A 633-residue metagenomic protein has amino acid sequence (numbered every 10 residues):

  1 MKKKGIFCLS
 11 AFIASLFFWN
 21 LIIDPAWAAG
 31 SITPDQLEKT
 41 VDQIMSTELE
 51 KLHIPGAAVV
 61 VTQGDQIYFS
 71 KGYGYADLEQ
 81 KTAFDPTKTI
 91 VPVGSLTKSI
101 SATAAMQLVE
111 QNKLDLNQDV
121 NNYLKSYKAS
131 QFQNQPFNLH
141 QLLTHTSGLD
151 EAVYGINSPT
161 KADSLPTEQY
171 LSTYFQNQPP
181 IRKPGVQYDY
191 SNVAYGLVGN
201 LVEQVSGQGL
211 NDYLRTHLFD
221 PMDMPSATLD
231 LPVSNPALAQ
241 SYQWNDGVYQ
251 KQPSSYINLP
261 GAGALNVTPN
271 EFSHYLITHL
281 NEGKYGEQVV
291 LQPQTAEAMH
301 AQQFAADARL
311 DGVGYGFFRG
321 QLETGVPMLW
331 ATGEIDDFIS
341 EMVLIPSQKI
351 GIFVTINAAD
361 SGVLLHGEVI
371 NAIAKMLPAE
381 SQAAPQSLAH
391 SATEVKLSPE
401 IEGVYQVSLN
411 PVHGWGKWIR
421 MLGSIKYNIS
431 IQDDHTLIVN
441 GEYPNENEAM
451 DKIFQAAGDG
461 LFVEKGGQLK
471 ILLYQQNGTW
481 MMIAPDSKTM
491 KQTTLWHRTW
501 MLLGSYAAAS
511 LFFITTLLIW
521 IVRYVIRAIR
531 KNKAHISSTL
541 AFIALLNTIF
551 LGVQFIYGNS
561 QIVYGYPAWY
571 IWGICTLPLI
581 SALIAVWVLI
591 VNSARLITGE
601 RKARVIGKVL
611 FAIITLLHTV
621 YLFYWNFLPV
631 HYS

Functional and structural regions predicted by a protein language model:
M1-F12: Bacterial N-terminal signal peptides that target proteins for export
S10-L21: Bacterial N-terminal signal peptides
L21-G30: Sec-dependent signal peptide cleavage junction
P25, G367-S633: Peripheral terminal and inter-domain segments
I32-V91, K113-D115, N122-Y123, S130 (+3 more regions): Short, conserved catalytic-motif segment at the N-terminal edge
D42, V59, D65, P92-V120 (+2 more regions): Active-site SXXK
Y68, E341-V343, K349-A358, W480-A484: Short, well-ordered beta-strand elements
Y73-D77, F132-L344, I373: Short, surface-exposed loop or secondary-structure junction motifs that flank catalytic or metal-binding residues
